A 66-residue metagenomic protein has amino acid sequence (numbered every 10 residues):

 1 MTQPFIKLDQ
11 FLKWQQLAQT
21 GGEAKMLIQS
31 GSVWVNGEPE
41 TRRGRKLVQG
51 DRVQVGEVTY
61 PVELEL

Functional and structural regions predicted by a protein language model:
M1-P4, V62: A detector for short, charged/polar N-terminal pre-domain segments
Q3-Q49: A basic, amphipathic helix-loop patch mediating RNA/tRNA/ribosome contacts
E40-L66: C-terminal structural segments of small proteins and small subunits
